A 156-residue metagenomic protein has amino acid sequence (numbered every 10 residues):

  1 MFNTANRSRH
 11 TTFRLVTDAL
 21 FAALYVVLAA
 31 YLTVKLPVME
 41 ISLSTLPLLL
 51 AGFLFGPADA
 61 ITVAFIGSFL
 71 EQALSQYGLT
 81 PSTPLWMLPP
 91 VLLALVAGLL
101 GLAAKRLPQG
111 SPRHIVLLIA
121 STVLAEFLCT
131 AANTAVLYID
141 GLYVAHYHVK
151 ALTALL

Functional and structural regions predicted by a protein language model:
M1-L156: Loop-helix junctions at membrane interfaces
